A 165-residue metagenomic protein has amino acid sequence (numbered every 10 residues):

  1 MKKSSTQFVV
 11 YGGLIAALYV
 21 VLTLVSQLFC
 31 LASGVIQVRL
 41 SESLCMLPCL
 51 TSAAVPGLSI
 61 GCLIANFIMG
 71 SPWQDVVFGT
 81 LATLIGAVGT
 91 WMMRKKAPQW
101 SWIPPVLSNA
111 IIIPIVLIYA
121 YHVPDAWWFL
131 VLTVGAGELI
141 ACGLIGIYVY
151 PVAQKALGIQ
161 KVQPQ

Functional and structural regions predicted by a protein language model:
M1-C49, A53-P56: Hydrophobic transmembrane alpha-helices
L24-V35, S43, L63-Q165: Membrane-embedded alpha-helical hairpins and interfacial helices in multi-pass inner-membrane proteins
C49-M69: Membrane-helix boundary elements
